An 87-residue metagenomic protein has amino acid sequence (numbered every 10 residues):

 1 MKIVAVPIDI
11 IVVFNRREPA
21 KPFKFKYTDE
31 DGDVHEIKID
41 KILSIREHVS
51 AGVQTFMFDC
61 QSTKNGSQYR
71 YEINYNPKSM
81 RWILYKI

Functional and structural regions predicted by a protein language model:
M1-I87: Cysteine-centric segments in proteins
